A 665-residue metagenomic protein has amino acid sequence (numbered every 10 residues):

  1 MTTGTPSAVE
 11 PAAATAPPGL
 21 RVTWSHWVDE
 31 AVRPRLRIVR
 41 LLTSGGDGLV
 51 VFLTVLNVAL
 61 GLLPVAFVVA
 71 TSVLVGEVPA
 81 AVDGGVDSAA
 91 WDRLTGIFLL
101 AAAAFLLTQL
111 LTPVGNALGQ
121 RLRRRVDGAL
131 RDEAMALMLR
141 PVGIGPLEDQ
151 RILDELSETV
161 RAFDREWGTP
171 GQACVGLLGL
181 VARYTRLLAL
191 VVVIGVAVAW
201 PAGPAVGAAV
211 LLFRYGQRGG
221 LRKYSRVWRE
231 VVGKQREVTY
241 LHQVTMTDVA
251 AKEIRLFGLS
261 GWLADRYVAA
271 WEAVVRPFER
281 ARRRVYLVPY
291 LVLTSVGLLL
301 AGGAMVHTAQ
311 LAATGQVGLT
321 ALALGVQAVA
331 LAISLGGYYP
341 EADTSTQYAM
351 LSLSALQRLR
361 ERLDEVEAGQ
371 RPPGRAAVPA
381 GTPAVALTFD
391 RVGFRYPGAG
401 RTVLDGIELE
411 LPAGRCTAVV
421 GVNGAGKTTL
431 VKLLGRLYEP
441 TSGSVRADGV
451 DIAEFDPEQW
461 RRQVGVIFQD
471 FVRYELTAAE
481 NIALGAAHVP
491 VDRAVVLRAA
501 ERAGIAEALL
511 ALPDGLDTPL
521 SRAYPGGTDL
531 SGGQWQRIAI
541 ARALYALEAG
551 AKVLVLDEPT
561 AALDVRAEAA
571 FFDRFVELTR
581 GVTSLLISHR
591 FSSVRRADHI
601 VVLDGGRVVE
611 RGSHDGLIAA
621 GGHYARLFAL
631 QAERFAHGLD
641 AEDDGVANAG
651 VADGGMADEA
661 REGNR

Functional and structural regions predicted by a protein language model:
M1-P64, G96, G115, I152-A189 (+5 more regions): Membrane-integrated ABC transporters
T2-L36, R124-G171, K234-Q243, T247-P277 (+1 more regions): Extended non-transmembrane interhelical loops and adjacent amphipathic helices of multipass membrane proteins
T3-T5, D573, G581, L586-R590 (+1 more regions): C-terminal portion of ABC ATPase nucleotide-binding domains
T43-S44, V160-A173, G233, R255-L299 (+5 more regions): An intracellular "coupling" helix at the cytosolic face of ABC transporter transmembrane type-1 domains
V51-L111, Y184, L188, G195-L221 (+1 more regions): Transmembrane helix-loop-helix hairpins at lipid-water interfaces of multipass membrane proteins, especially the type-1
G325-R362: Cytosolic ends of transmembrane helices, especially the final helix of ABC transmembrane type-1 domains
R446, A479-P525, G581, A619: ABC ATPase nucleotide-binding domain helical subdomain, centered on the C-loop/LSGGQ "ABC signature"
A506-I538, R542-P559, L563, G638-L639: ABC-fold ATPase nucleotide-binding domain signature/coupling loops
